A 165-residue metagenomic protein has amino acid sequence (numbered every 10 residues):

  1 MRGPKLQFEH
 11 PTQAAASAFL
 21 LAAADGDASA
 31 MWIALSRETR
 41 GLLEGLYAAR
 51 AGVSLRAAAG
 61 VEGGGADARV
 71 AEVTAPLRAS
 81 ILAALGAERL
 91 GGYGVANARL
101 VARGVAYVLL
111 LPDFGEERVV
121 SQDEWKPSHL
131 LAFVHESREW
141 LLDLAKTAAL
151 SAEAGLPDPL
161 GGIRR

Functional and structural regions predicted by a protein language model:
M1-I33, R37-A49: Short, low-complexity N-terminal intrinsically disordered segments enriched in polar/charged residues
M1-K5, M31, G63, F133 (+2 more regions): Polar low-complexity intrinsically disordered regions
R2-F8, L43-Q122: Surface-exposed, charged secondary-structure patches
T12-A14, A24, Y93, R103 (+1 more regions): Short, surface-exposed loop/turn motifs at beta-strand boundaries within globular domains
A24, T39, Y47-R50, A59 (+4 more regions): Generic low-complexity, intrinsically disordered sequence content enriched in small uncharged/hydrophobic residues
R99-R165: Low-complexity, intrinsically disordered terminal/linker segments enriched in charged and Gly/Pro repeats
